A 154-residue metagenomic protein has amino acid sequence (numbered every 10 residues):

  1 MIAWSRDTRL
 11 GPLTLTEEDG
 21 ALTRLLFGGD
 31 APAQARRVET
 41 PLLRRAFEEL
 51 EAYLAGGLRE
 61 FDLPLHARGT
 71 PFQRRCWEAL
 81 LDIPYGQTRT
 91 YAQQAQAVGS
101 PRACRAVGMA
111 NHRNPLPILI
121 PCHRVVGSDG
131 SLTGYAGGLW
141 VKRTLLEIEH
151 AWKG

Functional and structural regions predicted by a protein language model:
M1-R102, I148-G154: Basic nucleic-acid-binding alpha-helical/helix-turn surface characteristic of O6-alkylguanine DNA
L13-T14, V125-G127: Active-site and channel-lining beta-strand-loop segments that bind or position nucleotide-derived/phosphorylated
P84-Q87, N114-I118: Histidine- and aromatic-rich ligand-binding microenvironments
C104-N114: Regulatory, non-catalytic segments
I118-V125: Short Lys/Arg-enriched helix C-cap and helix-to-coil transition segments that create basic nucleic-acid-contact patches
S128-G154: …primarily DNA-binding HTH/wHTH and HhH modules…
